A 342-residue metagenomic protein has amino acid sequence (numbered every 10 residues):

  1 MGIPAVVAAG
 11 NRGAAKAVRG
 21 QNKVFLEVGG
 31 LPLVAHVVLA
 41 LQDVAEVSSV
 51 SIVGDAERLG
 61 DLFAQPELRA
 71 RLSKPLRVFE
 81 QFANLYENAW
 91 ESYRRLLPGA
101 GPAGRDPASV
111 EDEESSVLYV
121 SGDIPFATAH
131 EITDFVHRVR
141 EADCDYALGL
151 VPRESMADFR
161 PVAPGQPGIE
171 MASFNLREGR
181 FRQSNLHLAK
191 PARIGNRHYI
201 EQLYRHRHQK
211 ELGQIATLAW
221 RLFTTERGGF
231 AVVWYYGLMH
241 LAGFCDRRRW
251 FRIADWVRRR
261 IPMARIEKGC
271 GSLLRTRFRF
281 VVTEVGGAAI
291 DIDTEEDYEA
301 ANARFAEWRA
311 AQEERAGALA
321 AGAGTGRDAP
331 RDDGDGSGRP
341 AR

Functional and structural regions predicted by a protein language model:
M1-R19: N-terminal nucleotide-binding beta1-loop-alpha1 segment
P4-V7, L33-S115, W256-R259: Conserved N-terminal catalytic core of the sugar/cofactor nucleotidyltransferase
N22-V38: Short catalytic helix/loop segments, enriched in acidic residues and glycine and frequently bearing histidine
S116-V120: Short aromatic-hydrophobic micro-motifs that form the base-stacking/packing surface for donor nucleotide recognition
S121-P125: The conserved acidic donor/metal-binding loop of glycosyltransferases
A127-G271, T283-G286: Conserved core of the sugar-phosphate nucleotidyltransferase
A264-A311: ATP/nucleoside-binding phosphotransfer catalytic cores, i.e., glycine-rich phosphate-binding loops
A321-R342: Long, low-complexity, intrinsically disordered segments
